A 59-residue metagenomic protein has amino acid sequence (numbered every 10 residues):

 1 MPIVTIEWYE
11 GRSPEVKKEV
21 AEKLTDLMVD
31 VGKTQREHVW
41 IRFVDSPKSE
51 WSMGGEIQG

Functional and structural regions predicted by a protein language model:
P2-G59: A domain-level signal for the structural core that forms small-molecule/cofactor-binding pockets and catalytic centers
